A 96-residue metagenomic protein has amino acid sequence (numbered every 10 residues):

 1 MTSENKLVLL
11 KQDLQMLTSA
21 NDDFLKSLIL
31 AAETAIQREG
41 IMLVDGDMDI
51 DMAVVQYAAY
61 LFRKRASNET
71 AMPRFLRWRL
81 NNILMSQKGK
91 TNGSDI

Functional and structural regions predicted by a protein language model:
M1-A53, R77, L84-I96: Conserved short "hinge" loops at termini or chain/domain junctions
M1-S3, A59, S67: Charged, low-complexity, helix/coiled-coil-prone segments
E33-I36, F62, A66: Short alpha-helix boundary/capping elements
M52-K64: Short, hydrophobic/amphipathic alpha-helical patches that form generic packing surfaces within helical domains
K64-M85: C-terminal structural segments of small proteins and small subunits
